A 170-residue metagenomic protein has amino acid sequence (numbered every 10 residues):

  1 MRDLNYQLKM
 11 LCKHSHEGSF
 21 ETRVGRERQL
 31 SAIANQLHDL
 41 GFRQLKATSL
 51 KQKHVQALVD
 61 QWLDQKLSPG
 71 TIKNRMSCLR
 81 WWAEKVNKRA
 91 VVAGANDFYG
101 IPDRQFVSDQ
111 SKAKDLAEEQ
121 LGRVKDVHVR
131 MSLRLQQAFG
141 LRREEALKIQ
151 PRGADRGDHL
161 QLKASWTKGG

Functional and structural regions predicted by a protein language model:
R2, S49-L50, S111, G122-D126: Short helix-capping and inter-helix turn/linker motifs at the boundaries of alpha-helical repeat units
R2-L11, G169-G170: Charged interaction scaffolds used for protein-protein
L4-Q7, V55, H128-V129: N-terminal alpha-helical segment
K9-Q105: N-terminal core-binding DNA-recognition domain of tyrosine recombinases/integrases
Q65, G122-V124, R152-R156: Solenoid-like repeat scaffolds
V92, G100-E119, G169-G170: DNA breakage-rejoining catalytic core of tyrosine-based enzymes
A113-R143: Basic, Lys/Arg- and aromatic-enriched nucleic-acid-binding interface segment
K148-G170: Conserved tyrosine-mediated DNA breakage-rejoining catalytic core shared by Y-recombinases
